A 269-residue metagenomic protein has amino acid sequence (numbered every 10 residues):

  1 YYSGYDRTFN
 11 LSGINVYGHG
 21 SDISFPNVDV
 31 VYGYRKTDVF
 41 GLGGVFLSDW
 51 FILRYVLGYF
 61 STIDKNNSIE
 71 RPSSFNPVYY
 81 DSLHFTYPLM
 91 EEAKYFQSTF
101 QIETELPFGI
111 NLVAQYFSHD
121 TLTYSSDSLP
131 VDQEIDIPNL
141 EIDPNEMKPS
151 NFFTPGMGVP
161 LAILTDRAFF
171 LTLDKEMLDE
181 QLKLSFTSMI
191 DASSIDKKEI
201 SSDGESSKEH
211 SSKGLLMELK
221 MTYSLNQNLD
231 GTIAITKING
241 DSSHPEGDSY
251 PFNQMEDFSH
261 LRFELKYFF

Functional and structural regions predicted by a protein language model:
Y1-K94: Long, internal scaffold/assembly segments composed of regular secondary structure
Y2-D6, S48-W50, Y59-I63, Y116-L122 (+4 more regions): Transmembrane beta-strands of outer-membrane beta-barrel pores
F9-Y17, K65-S74, Y124-V131, S188 (+2 more regions): Outer-membrane beta-barrel translocator domains and adjoining extracellular loop/strand segments of Gram-negative
P26-V30, Y79-L89, P155-P160, I195-S207 (+1 more regions): Extracellular loop and loop/strand-boundary signature of outer-membrane beta-barrel proteins
K36-F40, E92-S98, T165-F169, K213-L215 (+1 more regions): Residues that define the transmembrane beta-barrel architecture of outer-membrane proteins
G43-V45, T99-E103, T172-D174, K220 (+1 more regions): Outer-membrane beta-barrel architecture
W50-R54, G109-V113, D179-S185, Q227-I233: Repeated loop/turn-to-beta-strand initiation elements of outer-membrane beta-barrel proteins
L171, N253-F269: Outer-membrane beta-barrel "beta-signal"
